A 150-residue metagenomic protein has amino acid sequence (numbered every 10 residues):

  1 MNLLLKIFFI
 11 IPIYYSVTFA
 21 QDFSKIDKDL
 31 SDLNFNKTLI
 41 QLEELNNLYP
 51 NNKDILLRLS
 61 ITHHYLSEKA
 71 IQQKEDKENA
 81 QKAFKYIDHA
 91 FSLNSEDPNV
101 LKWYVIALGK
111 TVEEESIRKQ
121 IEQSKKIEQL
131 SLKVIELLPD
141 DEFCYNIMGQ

Functional and structural regions predicted by a protein language model:
K6-S16: Bacterial N-terminal signal peptides
V17-E68: N-terminal leader/linker segments that initiate helical-solenoid repeat arrays
D29-L42, D76-Y86, Q120-K126: Helix-turn-helix repeat elements of alpha-solenoid scaffolds
Y65-K74, K110-K119: Short coil/turn linking the two alpha-helices of tandem helical-hairpin repeats
